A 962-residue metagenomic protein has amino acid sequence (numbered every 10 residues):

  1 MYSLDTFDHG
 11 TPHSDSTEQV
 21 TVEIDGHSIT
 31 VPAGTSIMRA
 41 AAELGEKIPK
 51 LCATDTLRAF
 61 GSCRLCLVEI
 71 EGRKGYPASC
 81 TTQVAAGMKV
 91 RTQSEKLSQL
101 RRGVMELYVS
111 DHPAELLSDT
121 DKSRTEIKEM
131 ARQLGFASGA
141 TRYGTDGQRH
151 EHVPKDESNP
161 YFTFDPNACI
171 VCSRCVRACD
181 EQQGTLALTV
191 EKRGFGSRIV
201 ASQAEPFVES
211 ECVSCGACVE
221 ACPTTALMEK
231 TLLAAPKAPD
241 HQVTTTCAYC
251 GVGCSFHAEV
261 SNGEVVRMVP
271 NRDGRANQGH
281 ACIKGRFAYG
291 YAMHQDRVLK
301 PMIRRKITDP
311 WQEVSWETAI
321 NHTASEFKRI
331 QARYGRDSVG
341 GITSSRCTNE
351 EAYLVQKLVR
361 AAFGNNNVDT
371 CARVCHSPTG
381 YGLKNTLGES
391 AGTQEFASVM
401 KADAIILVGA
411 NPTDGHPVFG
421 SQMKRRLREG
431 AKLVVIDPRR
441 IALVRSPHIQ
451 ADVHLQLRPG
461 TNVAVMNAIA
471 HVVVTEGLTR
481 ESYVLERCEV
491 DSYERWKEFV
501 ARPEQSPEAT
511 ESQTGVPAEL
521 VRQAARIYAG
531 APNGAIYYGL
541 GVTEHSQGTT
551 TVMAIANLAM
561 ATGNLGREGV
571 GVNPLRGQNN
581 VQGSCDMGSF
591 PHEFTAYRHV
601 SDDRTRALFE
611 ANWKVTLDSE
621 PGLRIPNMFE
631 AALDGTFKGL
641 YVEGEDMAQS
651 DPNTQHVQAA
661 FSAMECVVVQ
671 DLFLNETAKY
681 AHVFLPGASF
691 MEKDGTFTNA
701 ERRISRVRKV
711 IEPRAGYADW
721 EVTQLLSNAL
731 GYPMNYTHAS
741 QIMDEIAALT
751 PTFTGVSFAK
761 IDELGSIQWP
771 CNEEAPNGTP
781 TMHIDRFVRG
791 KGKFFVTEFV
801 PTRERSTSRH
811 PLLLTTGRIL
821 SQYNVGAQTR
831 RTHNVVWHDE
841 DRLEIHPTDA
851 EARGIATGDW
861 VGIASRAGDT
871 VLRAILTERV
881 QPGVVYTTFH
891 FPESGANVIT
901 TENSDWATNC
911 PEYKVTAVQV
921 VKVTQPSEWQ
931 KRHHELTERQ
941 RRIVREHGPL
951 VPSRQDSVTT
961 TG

Functional and structural regions predicted by a protein language model:
Y2-D5, G10-G34, A42, I70-G72 (+12 more regions): N-terminal export/assembly segments and adjacent metallocofactor-ligating motifs of anaerobic energy-metabolism
G10, E46-T54, E115, L232 (+1 more regions): Active-site phosphate-binding and catalytic loops of NTP-dependent enzymes
I29-A86: N-terminal cofactor/phosphate-binding cores enriched in small/glycine residues, especially glycine-rich loops such as
N167, E209-E211, L233-C250, I303-N580 (+3 more regions): Cofactor-pocket helix-loop regions in the catalytic cores of large enzyme subunits
N580, T829-D839, H890-G895, D905: Flexible, small-/acidic-enriched active-site or ligand-binding loops
Q582-C585, F590, A739-H833: Long, low-complexity segments enriched in small/aliphatic residues
E878-F891: Short, solvent-exposed secondary-structure boundary/capping segments
